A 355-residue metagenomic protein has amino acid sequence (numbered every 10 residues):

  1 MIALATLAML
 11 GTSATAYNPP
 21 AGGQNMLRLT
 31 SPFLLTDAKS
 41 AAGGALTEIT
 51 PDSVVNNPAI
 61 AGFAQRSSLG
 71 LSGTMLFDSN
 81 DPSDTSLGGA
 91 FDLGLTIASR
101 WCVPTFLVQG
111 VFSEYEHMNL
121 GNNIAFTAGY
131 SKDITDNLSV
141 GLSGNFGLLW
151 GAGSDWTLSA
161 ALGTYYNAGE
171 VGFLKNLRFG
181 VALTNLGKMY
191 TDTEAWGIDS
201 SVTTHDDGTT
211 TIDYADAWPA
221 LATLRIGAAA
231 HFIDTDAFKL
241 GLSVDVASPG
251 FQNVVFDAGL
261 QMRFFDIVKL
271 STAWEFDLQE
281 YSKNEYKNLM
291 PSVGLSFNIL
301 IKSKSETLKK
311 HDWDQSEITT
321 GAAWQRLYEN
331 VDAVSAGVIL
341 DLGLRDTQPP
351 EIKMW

Functional and structural regions predicted by a protein language model:
M1-L7: Sec-dependent signal peptide recognition, specifically the positively charged N-region followed immediately by
G11-S13: N-terminal signal peptide c-region/cleavage motif recognized by signal peptidases
Y17-W355: Subset of outer-membrane beta-barrel
